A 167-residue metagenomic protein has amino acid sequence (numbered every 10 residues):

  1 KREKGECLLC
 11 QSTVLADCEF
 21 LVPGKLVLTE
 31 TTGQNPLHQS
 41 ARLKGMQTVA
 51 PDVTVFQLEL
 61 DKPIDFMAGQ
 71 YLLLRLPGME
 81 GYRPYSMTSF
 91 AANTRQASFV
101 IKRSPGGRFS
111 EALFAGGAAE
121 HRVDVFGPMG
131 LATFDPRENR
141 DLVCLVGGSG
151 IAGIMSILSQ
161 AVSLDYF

Functional and structural regions predicted by a protein language model:
K1, C7-L8, Y71, Y85 (+1 more regions): Long, contiguous hydrophobic alpha-helical segments, chiefly transmembrane helices and signal peptides
K1-L26: Iron-sulfur (Fe-S) cluster-binding segments and ferredoxin-like electron-carrier domains, especially [2Fe-2S]
L8, A16, I64, G130 (+1 more regions): Glycine-centered loop/turn positions within well-structured domains that cap or flank conserved ligand/cofactor-binding
S12, S89, P136: Conserved strand-loop elements at the edges of beta-sheets that form or border functional pockets
P23-K25, P77, P128: Short, surface-exposed secondary-structure boundary micro-motifs
P23-N35, Q160-L164: Anionic-ligand-binding alpha/beta catalytic cores of soluble enzymes and soluble regulatory domains that recognize
T31-R122, R140: Ferredoxin-reductase
T94-R95, I101-F167: FNR/FR-type flavoprotein reductase catalytic core
